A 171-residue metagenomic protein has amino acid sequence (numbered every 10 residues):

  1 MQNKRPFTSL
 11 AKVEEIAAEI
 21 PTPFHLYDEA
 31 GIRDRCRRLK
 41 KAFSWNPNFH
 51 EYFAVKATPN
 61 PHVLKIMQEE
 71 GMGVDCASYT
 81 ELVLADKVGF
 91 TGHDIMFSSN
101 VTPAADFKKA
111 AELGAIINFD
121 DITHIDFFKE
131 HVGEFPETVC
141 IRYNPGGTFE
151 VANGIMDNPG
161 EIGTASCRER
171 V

Functional and structural regions predicted by a protein language model:
M1-T138, A152: A charged N-terminal "starter" segment
Y27-A30, N158-P159, A165: Surface-exposed loop/turn and secondary-structure junction residues enriched for glycine/proline
T58, N144-G146: Generic structural motif
L64, G146-G163: Active-site-proximal beta-alpha loop/turn segments in soluble metabolic enzymes
T138-N144: ATP-grasp fold ATP-binding core
A165-V171: Residue-level detector of conserved catalytic or cofactor/ligand-binding positions in enzyme active sites
